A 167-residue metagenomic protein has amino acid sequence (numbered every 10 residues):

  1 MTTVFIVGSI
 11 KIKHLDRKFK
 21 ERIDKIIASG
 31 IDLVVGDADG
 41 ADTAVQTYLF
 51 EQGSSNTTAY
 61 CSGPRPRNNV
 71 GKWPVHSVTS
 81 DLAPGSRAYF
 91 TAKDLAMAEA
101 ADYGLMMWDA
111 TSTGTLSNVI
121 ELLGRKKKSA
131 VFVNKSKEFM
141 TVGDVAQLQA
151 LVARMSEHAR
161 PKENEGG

Functional and structural regions predicted by a protein language model:
T2-I10, V35: Short, hydrophobic/glycine-enriched beta-strand segments
I6, C61, N164-E165: Intrinsically disordered, low-complexity segments enriched in small/polar residues
I12-H158: Acidic/glycine-enriched connector segments
S156-G167: A charged, well-structured terminal subsegment
